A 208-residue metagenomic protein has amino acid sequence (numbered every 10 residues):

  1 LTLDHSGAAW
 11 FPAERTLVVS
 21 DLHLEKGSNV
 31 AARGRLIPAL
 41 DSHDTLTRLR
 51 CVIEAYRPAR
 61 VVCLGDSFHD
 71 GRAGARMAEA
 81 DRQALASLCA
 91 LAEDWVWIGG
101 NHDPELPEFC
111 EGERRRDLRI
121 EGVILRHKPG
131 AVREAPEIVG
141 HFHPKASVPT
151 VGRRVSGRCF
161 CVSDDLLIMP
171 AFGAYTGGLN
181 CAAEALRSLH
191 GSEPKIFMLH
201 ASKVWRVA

Functional and structural regions predicted by a protein language model:
L1-A208: Extended recognition/assembly regions associated with phosphoester-bond processing machinery
